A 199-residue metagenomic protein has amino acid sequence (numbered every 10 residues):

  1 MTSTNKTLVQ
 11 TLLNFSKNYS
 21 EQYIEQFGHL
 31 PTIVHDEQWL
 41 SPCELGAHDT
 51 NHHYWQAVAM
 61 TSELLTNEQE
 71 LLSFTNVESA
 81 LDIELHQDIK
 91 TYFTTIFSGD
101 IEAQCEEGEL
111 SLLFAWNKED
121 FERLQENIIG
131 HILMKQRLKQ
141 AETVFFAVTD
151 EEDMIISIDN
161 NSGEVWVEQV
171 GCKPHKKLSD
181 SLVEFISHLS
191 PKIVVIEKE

Functional and structural regions predicted by a protein language model:
M1-E152: A surface-exposed partner-binding patch
V148, D153-E199: A recognition module on extended beta-rich or small alphabeta surfaces enriched in W/G with H and D/E
